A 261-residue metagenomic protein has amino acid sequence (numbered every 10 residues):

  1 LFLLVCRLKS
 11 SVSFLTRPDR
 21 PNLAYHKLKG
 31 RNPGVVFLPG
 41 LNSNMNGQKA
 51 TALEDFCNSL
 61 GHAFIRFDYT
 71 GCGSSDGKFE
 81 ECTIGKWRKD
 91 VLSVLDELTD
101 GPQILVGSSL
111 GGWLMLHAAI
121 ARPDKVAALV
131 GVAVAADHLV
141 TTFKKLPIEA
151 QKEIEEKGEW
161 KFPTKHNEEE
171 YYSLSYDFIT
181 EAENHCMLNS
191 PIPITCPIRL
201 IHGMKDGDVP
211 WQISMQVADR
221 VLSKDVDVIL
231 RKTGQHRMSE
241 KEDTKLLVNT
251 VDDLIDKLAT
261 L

Functional and structural regions predicted by a protein language model:
C6-G30: N-terminal cap/lid segment of alpha/beta-hydrolase-fold proteins
N42-E54: The serine-hydrolase catalytic nucleophile loop
A50, C196, P210-D219: Short alpha-helix in the alpha/beta-hydrolase fold that links the catalytic acid
E54-S74: Conserved alpha/beta-hydrolase
C72-L98: Catalytic nucleophile-loop/oxyanion-hole region of alpha/beta-hydrolase and closely related hydrolase-like folds
I194, L200-H202, D206: Short beta-strand/loop motif that positions the catalytic acidic residue of the alpha/beta-hydrolase fold
K205-V209, R237: Acidic catalytic loop of the alpha/beta-hydrolase fold
G234-L246: Catalytic histidine-centered segment of alpha/beta-hydrolase-like enzymes
